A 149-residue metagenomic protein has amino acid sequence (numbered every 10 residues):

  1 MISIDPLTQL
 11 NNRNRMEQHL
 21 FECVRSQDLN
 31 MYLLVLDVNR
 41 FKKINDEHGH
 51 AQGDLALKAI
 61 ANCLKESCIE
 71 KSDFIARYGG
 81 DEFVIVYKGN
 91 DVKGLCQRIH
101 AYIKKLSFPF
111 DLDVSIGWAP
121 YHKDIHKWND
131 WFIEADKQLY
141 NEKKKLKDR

Functional and structural regions predicted by a protein language model:
M1-Q18, L36-H50, K58: Conserved nucleotide-binding and Mg2+-coordinating catalytic segments in signaling enzymes
N11-N30, A61-I69: Short regulatory alpha-helical coupling segments that immediately precede and/or link into cyclic nucleotide signaling
D28, L55, C63, R77 (+1 more regions): Cytosolic nucleotide-binding catalytic cores of signal-transduction proteins
L29-M31, D73, D148: PAS-family sensory domain
Y32-D37, I75: Active-site-flanking beta-strand signature of metal-NTP-handling nucleotidyl enzymes and homologous cyclase-like
D46, K88, K144: Short, conserved catalytic or interaction motifs in soluble domains
H50, K93-H100, K104, P120-R149: Catalytic-core segments of nucleotide cyclases and related cyclic-nucleotide turnover enzymes
A59-D124: GGDEF/GGEEF active-site signature
